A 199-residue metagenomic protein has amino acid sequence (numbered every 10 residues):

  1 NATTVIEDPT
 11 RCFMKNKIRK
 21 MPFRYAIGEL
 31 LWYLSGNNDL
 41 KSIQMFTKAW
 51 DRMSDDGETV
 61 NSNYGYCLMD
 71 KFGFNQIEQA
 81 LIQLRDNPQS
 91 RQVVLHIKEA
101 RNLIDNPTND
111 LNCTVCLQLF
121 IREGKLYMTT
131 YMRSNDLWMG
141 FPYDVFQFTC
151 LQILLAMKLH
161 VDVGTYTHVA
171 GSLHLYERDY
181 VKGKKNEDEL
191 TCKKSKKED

Functional and structural regions predicted by a protein language model:
A2-D199: Terminal, non-catalytic protein-protein interaction segments that mediate quaternary/complex assembly
